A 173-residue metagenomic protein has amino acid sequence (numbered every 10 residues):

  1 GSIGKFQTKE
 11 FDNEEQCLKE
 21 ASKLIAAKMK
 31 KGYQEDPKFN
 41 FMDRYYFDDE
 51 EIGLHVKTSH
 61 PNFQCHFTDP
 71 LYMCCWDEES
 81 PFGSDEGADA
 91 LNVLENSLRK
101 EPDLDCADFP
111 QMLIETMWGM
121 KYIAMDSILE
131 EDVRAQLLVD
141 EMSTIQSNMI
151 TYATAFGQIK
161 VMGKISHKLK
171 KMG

Functional and structural regions predicted by a protein language model:
G1-Q7: Short aromatic-glycine-(Arg/Gly/Cys) micro-motifs in beta-strand/loop hairpins
Q7-F11, D77-S84, T144: Short, charged/polar micro-motifs that form catalytic or ligand-binding hotspots
D12-K30: A short, charged, amphipathic alpha-helix used as a generic interaction element across diverse proteins
K30-M42: Intrinsically disordered, low-complexity charged/polar segments
M42-R134: N-terminal low-complexity, intrinsically disordered segments
C74-C75, T144-S166: Amphipathic alpha-helical elements of HEAT/ARM-like alpha-solenoid repeat scaffolds that form extended
Q136-Q146: Helix-loop junctions that connect tandem helical modules in alpha-solenoid scaffolds
S166-G173: C-terminal charged interaction modules
